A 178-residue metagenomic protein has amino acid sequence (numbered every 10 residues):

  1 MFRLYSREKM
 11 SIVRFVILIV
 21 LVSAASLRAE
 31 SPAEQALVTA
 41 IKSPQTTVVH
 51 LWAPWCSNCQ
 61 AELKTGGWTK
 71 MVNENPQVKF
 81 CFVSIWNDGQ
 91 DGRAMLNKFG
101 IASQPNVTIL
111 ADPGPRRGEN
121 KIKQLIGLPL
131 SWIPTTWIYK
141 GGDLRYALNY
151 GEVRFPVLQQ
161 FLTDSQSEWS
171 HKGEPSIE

Functional and structural regions predicted by a protein language model:
M1-S11: N-terminal secretory signal peptides that target proteins for export/translocation
R14-A24: Bacterial N-terminal signal peptides
E30, F161-E178: Non-globular targeting/processing and membrane-anchoring segments
E30-T47, K70: A short beta-strand-turn-helix
K42-Q60: Short active-site neighborhood of thiol/selenol oxidoreductases, capturing the structured segment around
S43-V48, P76-K79, S103-N106: Loop/turn elements at helix/coil->beta-strand transitions in domains of secreted/extracellular proteins
A61-I101, P115-K121: Structural microenvironment flanking redox-active thiols in thiol-disulfide oxidoreductases
G114-L158: Thiol/disulfide oxidoreductase modules built on the thioredoxin-like
